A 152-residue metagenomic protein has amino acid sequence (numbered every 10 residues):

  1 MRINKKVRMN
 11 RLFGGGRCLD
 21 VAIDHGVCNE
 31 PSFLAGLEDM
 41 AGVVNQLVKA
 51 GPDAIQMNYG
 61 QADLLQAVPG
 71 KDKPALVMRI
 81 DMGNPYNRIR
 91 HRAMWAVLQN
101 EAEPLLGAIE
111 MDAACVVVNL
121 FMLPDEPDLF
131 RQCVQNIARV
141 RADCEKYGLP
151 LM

Functional and structural regions predicted by a protein language model:
M1-I3, N29, R90, L98: Generic, low-specificity signal for short hydrophobic/alpha-helical stretches with a mild N-terminal bias, encompassing
M1-K5, L37-E38, Q56-Q61: Short amphipathic alpha-helical surface micro-motifs
M1-V27, L65-K73: N-terminal amphipathic alpha-helix/helix-capping segment at the start of soluble metabolic enzymes
I3-V7, G26-P31, E38-V48: Accessory terminal and edge-of-domain segments that mediate assembly/interaction and cofactor placement around
G16, L34, E110-A113: Short hydrophobic/aromatic-rich motifs at helix boundaries and adjacent loops
E30-E38, P69, R90: Intrinsic disorder/low-complexity detector
V44-K146, P150-M152: Active-site beta->alpha loop and helix N-cap motifs at the rims of alpha/beta catalytic domains
